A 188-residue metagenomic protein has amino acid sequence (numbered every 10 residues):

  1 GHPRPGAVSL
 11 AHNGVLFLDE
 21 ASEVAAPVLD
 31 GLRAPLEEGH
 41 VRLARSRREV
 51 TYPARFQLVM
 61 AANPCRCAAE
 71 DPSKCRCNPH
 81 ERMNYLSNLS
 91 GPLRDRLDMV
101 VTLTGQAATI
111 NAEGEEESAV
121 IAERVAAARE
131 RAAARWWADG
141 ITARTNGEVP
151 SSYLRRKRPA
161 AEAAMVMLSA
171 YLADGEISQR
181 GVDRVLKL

Functional and structural regions predicted by a protein language model:
G1-L16, R48-E49: Conserved alpha-helical scaffold flanking the Walker A/P-loop in AAA+ ATPase domains
H2-P3, A25-L188: Basic, amphipathic alpha-helical bundle interface domains used for macromolecular binding and assembly
N13, D19-A21, G31-L32: Walker B catalytic acidic pair
L18-D19, L43: Thr-Gly-centered strand-to-loop micro-motif
